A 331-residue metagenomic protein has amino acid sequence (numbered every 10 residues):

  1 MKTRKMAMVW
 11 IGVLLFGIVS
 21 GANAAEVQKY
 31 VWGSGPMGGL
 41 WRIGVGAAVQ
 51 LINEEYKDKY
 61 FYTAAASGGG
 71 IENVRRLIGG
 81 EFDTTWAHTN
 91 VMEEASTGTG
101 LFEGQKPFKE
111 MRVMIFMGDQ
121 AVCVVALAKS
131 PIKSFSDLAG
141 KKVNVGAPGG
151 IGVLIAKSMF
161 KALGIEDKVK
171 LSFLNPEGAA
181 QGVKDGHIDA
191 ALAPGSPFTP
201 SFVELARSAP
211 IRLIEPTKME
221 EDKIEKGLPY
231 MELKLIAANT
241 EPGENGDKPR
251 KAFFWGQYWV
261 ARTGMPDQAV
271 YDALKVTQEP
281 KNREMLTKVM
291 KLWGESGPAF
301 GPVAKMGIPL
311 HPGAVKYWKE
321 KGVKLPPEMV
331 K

Functional and structural regions predicted by a protein language model:
M1-W10: Bacterial N-terminal signal peptides that target proteins for export
F16-A24: Sec/Tat signal peptide C-region and signal peptidase I cleavage site
V27-E55, Y60, A64, Q120-D185 (+3 more regions): Bilobed "Venus flytrap"/periplasmic-binding protein-like clamshell domains and structurally analogous long
F61, A65-T85: Divalent cation-coordinating acidic motifs and surrounding scaffolds that mediate Ca2+/Mg2+/Mn2+/Zn2+-dependent binding
F82-G118, S196-S201: Acidic, polar ligand-binding/catalytic clefts
T89-V91, T99-F102, S130, D167-M265: Pocket-lining segment of extracytoplasmic ligand-binding domains
K141-S158, Y230-E295: Ligand-binding clefts/hinges and TM-proximal coupling segments of bilobed small-molecule sensing domains
G178, G195-L213, K223-K226, Q268-K331: An extracytoplasmic/periplasmic, membrane-proximal ligand-sensing/linker region
